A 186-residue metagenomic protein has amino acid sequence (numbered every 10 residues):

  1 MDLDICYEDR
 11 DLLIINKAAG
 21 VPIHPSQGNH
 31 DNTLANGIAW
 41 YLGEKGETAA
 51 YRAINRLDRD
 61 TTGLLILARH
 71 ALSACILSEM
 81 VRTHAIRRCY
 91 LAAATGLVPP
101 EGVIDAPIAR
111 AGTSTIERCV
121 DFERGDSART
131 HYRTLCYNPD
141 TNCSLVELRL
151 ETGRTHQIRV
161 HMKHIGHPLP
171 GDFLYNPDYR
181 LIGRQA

Functional and structural regions predicted by a protein language model:
M1, P99, V120-T130: Short coil-to-beta-strand transition motifs
M1-T115, Y137-P139: RNA pseudouridine synthases
K17-G20, F122, L148-E151: Secondary-structure transition/turn motif
A19, I86-Y90, P100, I104 (+4 more regions): A generic structural signal for short beta-strands and their flanking turns/coil linkers
H30-I38, A71, R110, D140-A186: Pseudouridine synthase
N55-R56, D121-R124, Q185-A186: Short Gly/Pro-enriched turn/cap motifs at secondary-structure boundaries
L77, L91, I104-P107, R118-C119 (+3 more regions): Beta-strand scaffold of nucleotide-dependent catalytic cores
Y132-T134: Helical lid/core segments from catalytic subdomains that handle acyl or acyl-like groups
